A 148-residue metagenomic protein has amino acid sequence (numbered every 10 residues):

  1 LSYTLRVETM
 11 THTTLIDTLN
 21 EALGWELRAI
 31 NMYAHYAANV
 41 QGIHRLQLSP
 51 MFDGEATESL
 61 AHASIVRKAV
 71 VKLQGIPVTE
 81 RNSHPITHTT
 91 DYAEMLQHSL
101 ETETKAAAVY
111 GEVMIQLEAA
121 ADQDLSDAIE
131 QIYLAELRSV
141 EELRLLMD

Functional and structural regions predicted by a protein language model:
L1-T9: Short, Lys/Arg-enriched N-terminal segments with co-localized hydrophobic residues within the first ~10-30 amino acids
T11-A56: N-terminal leader/targeting helix
T13-L15, D91-Y92, D148: Membrane-interacting alpha-helical segments
T18-W25, A29-Y36, A61-S64, K68-A69 (+1 more regions): Acidic/histidine-rich alpha-helical segments that form the ligand environment of transition-metal centers
Q41-E80, E142-M147: Conserved alpha-helical segments that form or flank metal/cofactor-binding pockets of metalloenzymes
S83-P85: Glycine/charge-rich, flexible interdomain linkers and switch-proximal surface loops that mediate coupling
